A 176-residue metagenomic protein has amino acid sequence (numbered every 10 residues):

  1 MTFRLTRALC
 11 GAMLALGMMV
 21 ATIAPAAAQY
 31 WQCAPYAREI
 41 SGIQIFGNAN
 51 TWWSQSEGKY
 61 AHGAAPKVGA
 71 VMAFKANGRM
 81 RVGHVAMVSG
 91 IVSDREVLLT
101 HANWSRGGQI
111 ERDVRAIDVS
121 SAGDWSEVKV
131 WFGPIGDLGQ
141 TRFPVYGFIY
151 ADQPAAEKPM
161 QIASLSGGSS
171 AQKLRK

Functional and structural regions predicted by a protein language model:
T2-M13: Bacterial N-terminal signal peptides that target proteins for export
R4, A24, L165-G168: Extended, non-globular or repeat-rich regions with surface exposure
L5-T6, A49-W52, K75-A76, I117 (+1 more regions): Intrinsically disordered, low-complexity segments enriched in polar/charged residues with Gly/Pro, especially when
A8, L16-A26: C-terminal segment of classical bacterial N-terminal signal peptides
I23-A24, I45-F46, V88, V97 (+1 more regions): Intrinsically disordered, low-complexity regions enriched in Ser/Pro/Gly/Gln/His and often acidic
A27-M87, V92: Secreted/periplasmic proteins that engage bacterial cell-wall peptidoglycan
S93-K176: Aromatic- and glycine-rich peptidoglycan recognition patches
